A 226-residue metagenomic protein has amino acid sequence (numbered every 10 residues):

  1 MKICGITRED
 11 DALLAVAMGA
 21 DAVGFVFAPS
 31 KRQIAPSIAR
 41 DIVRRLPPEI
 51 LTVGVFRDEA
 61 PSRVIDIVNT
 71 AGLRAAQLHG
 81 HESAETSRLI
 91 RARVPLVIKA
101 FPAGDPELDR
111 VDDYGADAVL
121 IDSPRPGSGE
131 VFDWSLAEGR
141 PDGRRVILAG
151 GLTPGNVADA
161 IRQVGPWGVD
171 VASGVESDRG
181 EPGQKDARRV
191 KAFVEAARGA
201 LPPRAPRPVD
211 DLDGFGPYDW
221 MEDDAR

Functional and structural regions predicted by a protein language model:
M1-R226: Conserved N-terminal beta1-alpha1 strand-loop-helix module at the mouth
